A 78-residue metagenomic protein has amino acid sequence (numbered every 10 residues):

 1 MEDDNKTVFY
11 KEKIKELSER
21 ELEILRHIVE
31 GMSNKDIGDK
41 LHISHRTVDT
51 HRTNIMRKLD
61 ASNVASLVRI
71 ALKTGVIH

Functional and structural regions predicted by a protein language model:
M1-E2, H78: Generic structural signal for short, solvent-exposed loop/turn connectors between secondary structure elements
E2-E12: Short, Lys/Arg-enriched N-terminal segment that forms or immediately precedes the first helix of a structured domain
Y10-H45: Helix-turn-helix DNA-binding segment
L17, A61, V76-I77: Hydrophobic patch in the ABC ATPase nucleotide-binding domain
R26-E30, D60, L72: Short, locally clustered residues in the helix-turn-helix/winged-helix DNA-binding domain
S33-S66: Recognition helix of helix-turn-helix DNA-binding domains
K35-D36, G75-H78: A short hydrophobic/aromatic micro-motif that marks alpha-helical segments and, especially, helix-coil
V64-G75: Short, basic, alpha-helical segments at the C-terminal edge of helix-turn-helix-like DNA-binding modules
